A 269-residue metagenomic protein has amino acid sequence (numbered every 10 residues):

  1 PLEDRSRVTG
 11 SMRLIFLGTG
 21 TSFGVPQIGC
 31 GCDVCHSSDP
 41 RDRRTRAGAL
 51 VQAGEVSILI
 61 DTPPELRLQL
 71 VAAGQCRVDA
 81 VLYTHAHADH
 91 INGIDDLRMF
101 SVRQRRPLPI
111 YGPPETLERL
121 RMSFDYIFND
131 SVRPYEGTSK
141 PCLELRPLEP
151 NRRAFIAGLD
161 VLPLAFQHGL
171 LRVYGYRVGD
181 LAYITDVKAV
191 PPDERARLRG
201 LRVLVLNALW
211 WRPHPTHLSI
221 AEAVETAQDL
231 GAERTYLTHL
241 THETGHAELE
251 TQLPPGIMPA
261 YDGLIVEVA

Functional and structural regions predicted by a protein language model:
D4-I184, D193, E250-A269: Binuclear metal-dependent hydrolase catalytic cores
A189-A269: Cap/insert and terminal regions of metallo-dependent hydrolase folds
